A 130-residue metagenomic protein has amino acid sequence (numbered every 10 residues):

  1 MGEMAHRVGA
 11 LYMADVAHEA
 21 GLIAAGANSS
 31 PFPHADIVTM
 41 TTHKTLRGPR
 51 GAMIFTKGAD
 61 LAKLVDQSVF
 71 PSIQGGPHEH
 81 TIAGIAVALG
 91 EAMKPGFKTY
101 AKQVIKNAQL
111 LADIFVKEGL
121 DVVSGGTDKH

Functional and structural regions predicted by a protein language model:
M1-G119: Conserved PLP-enzyme active-site core in the AAT-like
A108-Q109, G125-H130: Conserved glycine-rich beta-strand-loop-beta hairpin in the small C-terminal domain of fold type I
V122: Glycine-rich phosphate/diphosphate-binding loop of Rossmann-like nucleotide-binding domains
